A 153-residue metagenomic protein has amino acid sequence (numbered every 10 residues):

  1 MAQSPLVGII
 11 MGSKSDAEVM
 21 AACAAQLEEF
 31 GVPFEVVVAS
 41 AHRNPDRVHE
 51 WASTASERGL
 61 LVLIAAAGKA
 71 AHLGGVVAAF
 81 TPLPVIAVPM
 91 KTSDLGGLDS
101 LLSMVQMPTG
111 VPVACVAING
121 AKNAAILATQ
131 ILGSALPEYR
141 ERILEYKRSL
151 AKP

Functional and structural regions predicted by a protein language model:
A2-R43: Glycine-rich phosphate/diphosphate-binding loop of Rossmann-like nucleotide-binding domains
M11, V38, A67, V88-K91 (+1 more regions): Short beta->alpha connector loops at strand-helix junctions that form conserved, small/polar/Pro-enriched
D16-M20, P45-R47, A67-V76, L95-L98 (+1 more regions): Short glycine/serine/threonine-rich phosphate/pyrophosphate-binding segments that cradle anionic phosphate groups
F30-E35, L83-P84, V105-V113: Glycine/charged-rich beta-loop-alpha catalytic/anionic-binding loops adjacent to active sites
V36-R58: N-terminal beta-loop-helix "entrance" segment that forms/cooperates in small-molecule cofactor or anionic ligand
W51-P89: Glycine-rich phosphate-binding loop
S93-E141: Short, glycine-/small-residue-rich phosphate/pyrophosphate-handling segment
L136-P153: Internal, active-site/partner-interface "lid" segment
